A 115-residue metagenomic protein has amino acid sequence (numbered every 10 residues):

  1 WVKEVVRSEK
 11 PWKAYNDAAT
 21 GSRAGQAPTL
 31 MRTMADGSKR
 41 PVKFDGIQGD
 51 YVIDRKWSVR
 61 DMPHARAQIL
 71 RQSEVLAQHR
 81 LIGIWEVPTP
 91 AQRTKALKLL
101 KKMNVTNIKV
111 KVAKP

Functional and structural regions predicted by a protein language model:
W1-P115: Catalytic toxin/effector domains delivered as secreted proteins or via bacterial secretion systems
